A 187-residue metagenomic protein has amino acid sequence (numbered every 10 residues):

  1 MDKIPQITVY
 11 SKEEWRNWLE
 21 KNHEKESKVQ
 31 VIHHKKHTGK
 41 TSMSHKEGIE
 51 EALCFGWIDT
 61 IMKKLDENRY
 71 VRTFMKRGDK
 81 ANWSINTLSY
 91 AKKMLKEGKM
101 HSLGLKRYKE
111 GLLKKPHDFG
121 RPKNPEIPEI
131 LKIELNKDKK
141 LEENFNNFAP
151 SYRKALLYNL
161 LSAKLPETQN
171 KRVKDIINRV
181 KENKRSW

Functional and structural regions predicted by a protein language model:
M1-W187: Charge-dense, helix-prone N-terminal extensions
